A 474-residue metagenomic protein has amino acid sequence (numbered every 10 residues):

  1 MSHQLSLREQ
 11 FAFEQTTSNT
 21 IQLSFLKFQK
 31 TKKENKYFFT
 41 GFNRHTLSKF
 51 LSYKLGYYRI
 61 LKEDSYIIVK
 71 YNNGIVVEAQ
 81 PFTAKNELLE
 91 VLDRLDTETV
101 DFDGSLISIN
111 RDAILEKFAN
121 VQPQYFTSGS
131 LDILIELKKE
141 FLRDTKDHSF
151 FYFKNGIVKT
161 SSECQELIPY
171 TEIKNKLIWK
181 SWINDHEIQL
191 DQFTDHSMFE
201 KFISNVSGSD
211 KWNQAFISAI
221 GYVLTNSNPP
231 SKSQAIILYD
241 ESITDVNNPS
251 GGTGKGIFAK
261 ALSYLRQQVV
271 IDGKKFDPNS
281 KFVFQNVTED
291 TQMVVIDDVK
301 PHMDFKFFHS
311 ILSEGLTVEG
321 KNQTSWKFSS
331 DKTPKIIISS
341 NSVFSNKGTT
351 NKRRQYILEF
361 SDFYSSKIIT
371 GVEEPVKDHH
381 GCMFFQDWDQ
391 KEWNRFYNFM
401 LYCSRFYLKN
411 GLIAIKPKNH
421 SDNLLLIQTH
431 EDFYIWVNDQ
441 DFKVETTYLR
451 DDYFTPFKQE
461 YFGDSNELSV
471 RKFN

Functional and structural regions predicted by a protein language model:
M1-T194, F406: N-terminal nucleic-acid engagement/recognition segments and initiation subdomains in replication, restriction
S6-F11, Y58-I75, P81, V158-D290 (+6 more regions): P-loop NTPase catalytic core of nucleic-acid-dependent motor ATPases
L7, L55, E63-S65, N86 (+9 more regions): Positively charged interface segments
G41-K49, S263, M303-V318, V470-N474: A short, contiguous, amphipathic alpha-helix enriched in charged residues
I157, L224, D240-S242, D298-K300 (+3 more regions): Short, flexible loop/turn elements at secondary-structure junctions
F284-S329: Conserved nucleotide-sensing/catalytic segment adjacent to the nucleotide-binding pocket in NTP-handling enzymes
Q292-V295, P334-S340: Conserved two-lobed SF2 helicase motor
F406-E445: Conserved alpha/beta core segments of nucleic-acid transaction machinery
